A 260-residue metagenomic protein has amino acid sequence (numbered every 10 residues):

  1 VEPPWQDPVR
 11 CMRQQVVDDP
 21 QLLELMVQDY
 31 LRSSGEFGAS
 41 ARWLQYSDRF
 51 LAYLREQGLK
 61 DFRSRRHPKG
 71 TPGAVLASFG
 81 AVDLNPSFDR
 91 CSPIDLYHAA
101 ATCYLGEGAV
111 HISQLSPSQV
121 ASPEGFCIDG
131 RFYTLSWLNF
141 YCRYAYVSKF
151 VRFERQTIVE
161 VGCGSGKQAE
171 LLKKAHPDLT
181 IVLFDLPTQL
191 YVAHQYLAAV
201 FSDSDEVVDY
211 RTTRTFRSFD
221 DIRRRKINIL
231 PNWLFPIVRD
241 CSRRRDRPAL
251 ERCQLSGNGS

Functional and structural regions predicted by a protein language model:
V1-Y133: N-terminal accessory regions of S-adenosyl-L-methionine
W137-R155: Conserved alpha-helix/loop element of class I SAM-dependent methyltransferases that forms part of the SAM/SAH-binding
E154-G164: Conserved class I S-adenosyl-L-methionine
R155, R243-D246: Local beta-strand N-terminus motif with an aromatic residue
S165-H176: Conserved SAM-binding loop of SAM-dependent methyltransferases across substrates and taxa, primarily the Class I
T180-D185: Conserved SAM-binding motif I beta-strand of class I
L197-S242: S-adenosyl-L-methionine
R245-G259: A short SAM/SAH-binding and catalytic strip from SAM-dependent methyltransferases
